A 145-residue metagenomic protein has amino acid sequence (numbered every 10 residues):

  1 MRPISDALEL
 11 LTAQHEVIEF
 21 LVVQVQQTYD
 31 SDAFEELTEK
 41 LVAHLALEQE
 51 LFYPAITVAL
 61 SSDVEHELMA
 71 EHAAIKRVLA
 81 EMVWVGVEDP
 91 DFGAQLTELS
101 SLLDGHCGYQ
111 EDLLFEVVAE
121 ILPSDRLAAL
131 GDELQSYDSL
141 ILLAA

Functional and structural regions predicted by a protein language model:
M1-A145: Small-residue-biased structural context
